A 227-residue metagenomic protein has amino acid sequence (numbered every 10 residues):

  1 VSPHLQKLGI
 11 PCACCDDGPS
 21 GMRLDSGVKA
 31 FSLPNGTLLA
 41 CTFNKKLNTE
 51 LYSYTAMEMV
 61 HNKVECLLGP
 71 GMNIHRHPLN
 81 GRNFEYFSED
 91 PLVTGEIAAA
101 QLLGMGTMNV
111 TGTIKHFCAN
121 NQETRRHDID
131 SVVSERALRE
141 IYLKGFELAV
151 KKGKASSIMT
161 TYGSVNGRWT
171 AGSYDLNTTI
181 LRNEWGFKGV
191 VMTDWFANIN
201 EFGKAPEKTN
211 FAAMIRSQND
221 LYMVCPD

Functional and structural regions predicted by a protein language model:
V1-D227: Glycoside hydrolase catalytic-domain context in secreted enzymes
